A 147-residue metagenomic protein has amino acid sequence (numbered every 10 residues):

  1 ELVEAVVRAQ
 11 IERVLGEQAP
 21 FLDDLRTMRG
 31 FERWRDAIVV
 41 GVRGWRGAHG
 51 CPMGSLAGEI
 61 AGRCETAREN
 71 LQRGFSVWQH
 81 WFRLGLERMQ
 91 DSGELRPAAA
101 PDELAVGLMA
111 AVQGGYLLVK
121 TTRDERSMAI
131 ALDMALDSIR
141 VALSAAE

Functional and structural regions predicted by a protein language model:
E1-Q10, F31, L71, M128: Amphipathic alpha-helical segments enriched in hydrophobic/aromatic and basic residues that form the DNA-contacting
A5, G16-G50, P101-A105: Hydrophobic alpha-helical connector segments
R29, R33-G41, S76-S92, D102 (+3 more regions): C-terminal peripheral helix-coil segments that are non-catalytic and often amphipathic
S55-R63: Short helix-capping/turn signature of helix-turn-helix
